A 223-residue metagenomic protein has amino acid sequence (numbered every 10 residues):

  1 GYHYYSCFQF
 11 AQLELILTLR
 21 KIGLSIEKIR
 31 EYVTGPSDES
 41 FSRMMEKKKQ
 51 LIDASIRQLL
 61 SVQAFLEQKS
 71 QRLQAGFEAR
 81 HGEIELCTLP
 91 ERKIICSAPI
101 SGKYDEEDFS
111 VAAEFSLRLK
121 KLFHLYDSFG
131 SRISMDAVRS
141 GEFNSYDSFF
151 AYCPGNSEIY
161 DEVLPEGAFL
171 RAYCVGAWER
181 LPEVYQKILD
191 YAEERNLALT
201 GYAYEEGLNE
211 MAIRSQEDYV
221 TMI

Functional and structural regions predicted by a protein language model:
G1-I22, A198-L199: Basic helix-turn-helix/winged-helix DNA-binding cores and closely related short helical interaction motifs
F8, L86-C87, I213-Q216: Short glycine-biased active-site loop of nucleotidyltransferases that positions the nucleotide triphosphate and helps
E14-L17, R30-E85: Short, charged amphipathic alpha-helical surface segments
I29-R30, A203: Glycine-anchored helix-breaking recognition loops at helix->coil/strand junctions
Q68-A168, A172: Mid-protein regulatory/catalytic core that forms ligand/cofactor-binding pockets and protein-protein interaction
S131-I223: C-terminal regulatory/effector modules of DNA-binding transcriptional regulators
